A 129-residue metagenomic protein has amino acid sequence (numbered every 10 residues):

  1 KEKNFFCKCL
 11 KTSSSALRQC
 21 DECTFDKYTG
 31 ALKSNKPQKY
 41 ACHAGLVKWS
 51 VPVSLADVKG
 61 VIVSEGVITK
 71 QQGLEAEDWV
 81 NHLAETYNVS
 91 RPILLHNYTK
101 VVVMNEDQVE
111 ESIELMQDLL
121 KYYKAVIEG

Functional and structural regions predicted by a protein language model:
K1-E2, A56-V58: Short, glycine-anchored, charge-dense loop/turn motifs used at functional sites
K1-G45: Structured interaction and signal-relay segments at domain junctions
C9-T12, V53-L55, L74-W79: Surface-exposed beta-strand edges and their flanking turn/coil or helix-capping segments
Q19-F25, V58-G66: Charged, low-complexity, helix/coiled-coil-prone segments
H43-S54, G60-V63, T69-K70: A short beta-strand signature within small-molecule sensing/ligand-binding domains used in signal transduction
V61-G129: Juxtadomain coupling helices with adjacent low-complexity linkers
